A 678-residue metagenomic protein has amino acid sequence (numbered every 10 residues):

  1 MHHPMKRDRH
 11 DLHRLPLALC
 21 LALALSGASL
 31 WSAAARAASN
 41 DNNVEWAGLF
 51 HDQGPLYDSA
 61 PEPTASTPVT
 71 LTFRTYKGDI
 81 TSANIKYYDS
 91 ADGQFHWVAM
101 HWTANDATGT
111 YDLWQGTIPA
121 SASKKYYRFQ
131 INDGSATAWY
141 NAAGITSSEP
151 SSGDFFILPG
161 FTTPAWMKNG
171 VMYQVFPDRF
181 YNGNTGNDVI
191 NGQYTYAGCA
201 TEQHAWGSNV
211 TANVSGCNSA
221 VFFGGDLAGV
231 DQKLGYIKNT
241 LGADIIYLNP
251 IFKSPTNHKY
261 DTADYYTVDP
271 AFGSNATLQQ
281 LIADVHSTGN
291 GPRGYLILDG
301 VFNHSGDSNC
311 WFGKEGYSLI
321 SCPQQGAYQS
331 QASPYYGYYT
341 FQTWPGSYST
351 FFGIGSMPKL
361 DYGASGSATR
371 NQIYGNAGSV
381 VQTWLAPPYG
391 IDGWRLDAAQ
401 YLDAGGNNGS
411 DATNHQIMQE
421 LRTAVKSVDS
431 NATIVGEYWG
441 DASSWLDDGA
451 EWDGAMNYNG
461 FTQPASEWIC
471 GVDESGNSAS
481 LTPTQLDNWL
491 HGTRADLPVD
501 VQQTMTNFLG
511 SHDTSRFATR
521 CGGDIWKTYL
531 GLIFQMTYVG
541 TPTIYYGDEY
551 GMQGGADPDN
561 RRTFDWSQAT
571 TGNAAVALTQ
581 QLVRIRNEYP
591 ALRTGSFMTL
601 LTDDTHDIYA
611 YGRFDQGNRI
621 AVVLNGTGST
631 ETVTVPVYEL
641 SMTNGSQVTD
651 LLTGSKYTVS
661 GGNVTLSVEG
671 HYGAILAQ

Functional and structural regions predicted by a protein language model:
M1-L12: N-terminal secretory signal peptides that target proteins for export/translocation
P16, A34-F176, N182, I190-N191 (+5 more regions): Carbohydrate-interacting/catalytic domains
A18-S29: Bacterial N-terminal signal peptides
D79, V171, G242, D261 (+2 more regions): Short loop/turn motifs at secondary-structure junctions
I80-A83, Q94, L281-I297, N303-G326 (+11 more regions): Active-site-proximal helices and loops of the catalytic beta/alpha 8
V171-Y173, I246-L248, L296-L298, W394 (+3 more regions): Hydrophobic faces of well-ordered beta-strands that scaffold small-molecule active sites in alpha/beta enzyme cores
P177-Y389, L421-S427, S444-W445: Substrate-binding/active-site clefts of carbohydrate-active enzymes
N249, V268, D397, L402 (+1 more regions): Conserved residues at the C-terminal ends of beta-strands
